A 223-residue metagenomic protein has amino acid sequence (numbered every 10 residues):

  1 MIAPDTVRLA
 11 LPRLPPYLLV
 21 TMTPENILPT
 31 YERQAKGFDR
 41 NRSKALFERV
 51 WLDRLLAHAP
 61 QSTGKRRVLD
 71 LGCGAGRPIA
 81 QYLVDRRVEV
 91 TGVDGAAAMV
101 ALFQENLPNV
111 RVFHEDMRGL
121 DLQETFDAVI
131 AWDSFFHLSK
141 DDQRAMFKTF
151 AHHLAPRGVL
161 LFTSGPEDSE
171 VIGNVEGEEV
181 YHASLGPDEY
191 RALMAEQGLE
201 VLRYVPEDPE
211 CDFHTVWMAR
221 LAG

Functional and structural regions predicted by a protein language model:
T21-T63: Conserved class I S-adenosyl-L-methionine
L69, A75-G119: Class I SAM-dependent methyltransferase SAM/SAH-binding core
I130-A131: A conserved beta-strand element that flanks and buttresses the S-adenosyl-L-methionine
R144-P156: A short glycine-rich, Lys/Arg-flanked "PGG" loop and its adjoining helix->strand segment in the class I
R157-S164: Conserved beta-strand signature within the Rossmann-like core of class I S-adenosyl-L-methionine
G165-E170: Short "lid" loop at the C-terminus of a central beta-strand within the Rossmann-like core of SAM-dependent
G173-E189: Acceptor-substrate binding/catalytic loop of class I
P206-G223: Core SAM-dependent methyltransferase catalytic element
